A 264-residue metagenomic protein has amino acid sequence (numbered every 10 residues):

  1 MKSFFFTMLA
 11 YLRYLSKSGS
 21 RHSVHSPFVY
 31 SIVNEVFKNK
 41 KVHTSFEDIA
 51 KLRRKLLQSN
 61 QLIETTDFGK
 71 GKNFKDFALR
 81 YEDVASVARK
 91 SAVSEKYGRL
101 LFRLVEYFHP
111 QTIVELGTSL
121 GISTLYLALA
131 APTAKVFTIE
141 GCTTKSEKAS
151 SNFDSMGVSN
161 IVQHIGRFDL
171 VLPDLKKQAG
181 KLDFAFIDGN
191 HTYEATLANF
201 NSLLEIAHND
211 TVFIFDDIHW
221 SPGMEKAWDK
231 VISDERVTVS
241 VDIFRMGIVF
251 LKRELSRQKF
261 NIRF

Functional and structural regions predicted by a protein language model:
M1-F184, N190-V212, I218-F264: A short alpha-helical cap/connector motif
